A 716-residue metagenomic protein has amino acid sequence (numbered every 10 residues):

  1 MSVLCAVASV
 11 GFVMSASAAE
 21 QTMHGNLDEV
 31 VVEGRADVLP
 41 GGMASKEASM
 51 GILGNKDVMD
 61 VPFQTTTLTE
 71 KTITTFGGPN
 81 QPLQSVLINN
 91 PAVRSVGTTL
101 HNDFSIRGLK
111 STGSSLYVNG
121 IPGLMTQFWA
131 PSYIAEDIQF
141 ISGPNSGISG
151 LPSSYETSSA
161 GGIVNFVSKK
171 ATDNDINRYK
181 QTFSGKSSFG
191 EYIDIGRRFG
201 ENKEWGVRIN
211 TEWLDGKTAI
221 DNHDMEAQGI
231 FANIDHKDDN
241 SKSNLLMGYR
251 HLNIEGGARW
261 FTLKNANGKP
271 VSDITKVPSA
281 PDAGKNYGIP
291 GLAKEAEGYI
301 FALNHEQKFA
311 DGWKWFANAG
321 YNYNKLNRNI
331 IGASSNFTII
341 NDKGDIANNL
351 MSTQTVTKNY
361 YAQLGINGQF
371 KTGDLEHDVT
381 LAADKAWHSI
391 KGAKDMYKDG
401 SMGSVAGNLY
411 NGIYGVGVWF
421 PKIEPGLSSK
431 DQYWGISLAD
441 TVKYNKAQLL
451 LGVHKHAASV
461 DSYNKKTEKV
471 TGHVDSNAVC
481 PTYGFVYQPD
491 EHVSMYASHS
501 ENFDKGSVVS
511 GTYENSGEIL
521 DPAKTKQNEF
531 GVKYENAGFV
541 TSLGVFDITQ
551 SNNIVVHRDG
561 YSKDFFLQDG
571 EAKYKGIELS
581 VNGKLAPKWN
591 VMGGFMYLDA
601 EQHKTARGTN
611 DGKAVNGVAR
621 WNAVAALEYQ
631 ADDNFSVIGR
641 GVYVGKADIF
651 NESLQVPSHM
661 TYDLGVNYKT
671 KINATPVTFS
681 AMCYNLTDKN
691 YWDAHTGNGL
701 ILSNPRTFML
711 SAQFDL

Functional and structural regions predicted by a protein language model:
M1-G78, Q84-N90, L245, A362 (+1 more regions): N-terminal Sec signal peptide and the immediately downstream disordered periplasmic leader that contains the TonB box
T67-E70, Q84-N89, V96-I148: Periplasmic plug
I134-R178, K203: A beta-strand signature from Gram-negative outer-membrane beta-barrel systems, especially the internal plug domain
I176-R178, T182-R259, L263, G291-Q307: Transmembrane beta-barrel wall of Gram-negative outer-membrane proteins
E306-A310, K314-G320, N324-I330, M495 (+3 more regions): Membrane-embedded beta-barrel scaffold of Gram-negative outer-membrane proteins
T357-N359, D374-H388, L427-Q550, Y574 (+3 more regions): Structural signature of Gram-negative outer-membrane beta-barrels, strongest in the C-terminal barrel of TonB-dependent
K446, D547, L567-N651, T687 (+1 more regions): Gram-negative outer-membrane beta-barrel transporters
K646-D648, Y668-L716: C-terminal beta-signal and adjacent terminal beta-strands/loops of Gram-negative outer-membrane beta-barrel proteins
